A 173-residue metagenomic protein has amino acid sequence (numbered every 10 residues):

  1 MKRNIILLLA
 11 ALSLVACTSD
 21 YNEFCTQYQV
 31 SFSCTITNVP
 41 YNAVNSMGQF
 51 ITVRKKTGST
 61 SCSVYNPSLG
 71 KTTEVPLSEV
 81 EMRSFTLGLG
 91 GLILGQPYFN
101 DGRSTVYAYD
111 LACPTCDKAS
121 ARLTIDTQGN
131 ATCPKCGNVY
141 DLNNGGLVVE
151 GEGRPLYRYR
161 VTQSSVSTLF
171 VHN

Functional and structural regions predicted by a protein language model:
M1-N4: Positively charged n-region of N-terminal signal peptides that target proteins for export
A11, Y107, T127-N130: Processing junctions and N-termini across compartments
S13-A16: C-terminal motif of bacterial Sec signal peptides marking the signal peptidase cleavage site
D20-I125, Y157-N173: N-terminal pre-ligand scaffold of iron-sulfur
C116, C136-G137: Short Cys/His-rich metal-coordination motifs, predominantly Zn2+-binding knuckles/fingers
T127-A131, N138-N173: Polybasic, low-complexity binding patches
